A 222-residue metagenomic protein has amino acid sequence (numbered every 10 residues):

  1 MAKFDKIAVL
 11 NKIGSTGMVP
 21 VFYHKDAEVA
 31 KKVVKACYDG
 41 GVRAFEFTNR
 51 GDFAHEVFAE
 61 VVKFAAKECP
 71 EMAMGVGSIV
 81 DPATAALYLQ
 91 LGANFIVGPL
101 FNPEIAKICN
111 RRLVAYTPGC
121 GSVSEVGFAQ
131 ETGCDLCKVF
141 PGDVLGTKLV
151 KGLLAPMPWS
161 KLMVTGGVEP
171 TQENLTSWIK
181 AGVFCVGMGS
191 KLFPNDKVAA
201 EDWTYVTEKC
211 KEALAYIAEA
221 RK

Functional and structural regions predicted by a protein language model:
M1-A83, L87-L91, K180, A200-K222: Conserved N-terminal beta1-alpha1 strand-loop-helix module at the mouth
S15-M18, F64-V76, A93-N94, I108-T117 (+1 more regions): Short beta-strand/loop segments at the ligand-binding rim of alpha/beta enzyme cores
V21-Y23, A44-D52, E71-V80, A93-F101 (+3 more regions): Catalytic beta/alpha-barrel core
V33, D81-L91, S124-T132, E169-V186: Catalytic cores of alpha/beta
Y38-R43, L89-I96, R111-T117, E131-L136 (+2 more regions): Glycine-enriched alpha-helix->loop->beta-strand junction motifs that scaffold or abut catalytic
R43, F95-I105, V139-G146, G182-W203: Glycine-rich phosphate-binding active-site loops on the catalytic face of alpha/beta enzymes
V76-G77, V164-V168, V186-S190: Glycine-rich beta-strand-to-loop/alpha-helix junction loops that act as flexible
V144, K151, P156-W159, T171 (+2 more regions): Mobile acidic interaction elements
